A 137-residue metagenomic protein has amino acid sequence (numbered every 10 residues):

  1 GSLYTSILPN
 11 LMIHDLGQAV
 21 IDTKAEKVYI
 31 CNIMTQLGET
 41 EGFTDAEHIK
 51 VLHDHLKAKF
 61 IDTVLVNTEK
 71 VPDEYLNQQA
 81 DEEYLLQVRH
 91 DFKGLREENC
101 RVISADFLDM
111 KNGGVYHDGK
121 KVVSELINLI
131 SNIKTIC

Functional and structural regions predicted by a protein language model:
S2-F60, V71, Y75-Q78: Conserved phosphate- and dinucleotide-binding cores of soluble alpha/beta proteins, encompassing both enzyme active
G42-C137: C-terminal functional extensions of proteins
